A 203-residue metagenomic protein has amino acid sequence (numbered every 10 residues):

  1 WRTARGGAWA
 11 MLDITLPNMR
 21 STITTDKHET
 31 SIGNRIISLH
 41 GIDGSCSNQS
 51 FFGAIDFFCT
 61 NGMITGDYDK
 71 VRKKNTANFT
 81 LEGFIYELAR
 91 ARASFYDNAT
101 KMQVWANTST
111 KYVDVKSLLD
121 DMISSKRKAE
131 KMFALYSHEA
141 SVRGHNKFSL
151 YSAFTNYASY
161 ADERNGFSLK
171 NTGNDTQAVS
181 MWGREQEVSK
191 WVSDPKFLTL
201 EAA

Functional and structural regions predicted by a protein language model:
A4-W9, T15-A203: Intrinsically disordered, low-complexity regions enriched in serine/threonine
